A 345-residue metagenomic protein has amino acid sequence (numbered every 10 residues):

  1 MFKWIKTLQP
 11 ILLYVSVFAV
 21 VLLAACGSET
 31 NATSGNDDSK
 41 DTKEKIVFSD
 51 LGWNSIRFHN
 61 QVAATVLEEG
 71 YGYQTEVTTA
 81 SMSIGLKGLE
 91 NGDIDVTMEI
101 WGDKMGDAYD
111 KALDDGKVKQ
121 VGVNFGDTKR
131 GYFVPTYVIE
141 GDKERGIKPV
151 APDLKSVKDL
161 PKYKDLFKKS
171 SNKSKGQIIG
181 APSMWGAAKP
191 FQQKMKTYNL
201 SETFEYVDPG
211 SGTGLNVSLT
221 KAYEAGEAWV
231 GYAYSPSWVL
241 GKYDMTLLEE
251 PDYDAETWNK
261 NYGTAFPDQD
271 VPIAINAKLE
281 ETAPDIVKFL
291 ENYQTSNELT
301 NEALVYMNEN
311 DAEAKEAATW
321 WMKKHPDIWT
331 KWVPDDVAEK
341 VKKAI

Functional and structural regions predicted by a protein language model:
L22-A25: C-terminal motif of bacterial Sec signal peptides marking the signal peptidase cleavage site
K40-S55, Y73-T78, K175-I179, L290: Short, well-ordered beta-strand elements
E44, S55, A188-E205, G210 (+3 more regions): An extracytoplasmic/periplasmic, membrane-proximal ligand-sensing/linker region
L51-N54, Q74-E90, Y206-V217: Short helix-initiation/N-cap motifs at beta->coil->alpha
N60, A80-K117, S218, W238-Y243: Pocket-flanking alpha-helical
G88, I94-M98, I179-D254: Ligand-binding pocket segment of bilobal, Venus flytrap-like solute-binding proteins
V118-Q177: A conserved helix-loop-strand patch within extracytoplasmic ligand-binding domains of the periplasmic binding
R130-G146, Q269-T282, V305-Y306: A bilobed periplasmic-binding-protein/Venus flytrap-type ligand-binding module shared by bacterial periplasmic
